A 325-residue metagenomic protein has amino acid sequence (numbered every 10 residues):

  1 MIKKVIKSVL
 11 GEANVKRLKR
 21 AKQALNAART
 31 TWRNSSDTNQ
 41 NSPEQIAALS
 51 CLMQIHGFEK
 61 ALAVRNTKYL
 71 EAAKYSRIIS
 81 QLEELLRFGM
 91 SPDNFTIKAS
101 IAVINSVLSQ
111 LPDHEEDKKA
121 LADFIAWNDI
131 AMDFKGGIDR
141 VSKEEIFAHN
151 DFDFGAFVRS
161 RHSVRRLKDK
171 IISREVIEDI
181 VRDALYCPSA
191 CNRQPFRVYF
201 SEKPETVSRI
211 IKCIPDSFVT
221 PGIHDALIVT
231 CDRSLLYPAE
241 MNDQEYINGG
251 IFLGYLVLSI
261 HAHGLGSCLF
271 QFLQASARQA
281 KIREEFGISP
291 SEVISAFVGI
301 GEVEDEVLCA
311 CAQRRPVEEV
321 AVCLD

Functional and structural regions predicted by a protein language model:
M1-D325: Acidic, surface-exposed loops and disordered segments
